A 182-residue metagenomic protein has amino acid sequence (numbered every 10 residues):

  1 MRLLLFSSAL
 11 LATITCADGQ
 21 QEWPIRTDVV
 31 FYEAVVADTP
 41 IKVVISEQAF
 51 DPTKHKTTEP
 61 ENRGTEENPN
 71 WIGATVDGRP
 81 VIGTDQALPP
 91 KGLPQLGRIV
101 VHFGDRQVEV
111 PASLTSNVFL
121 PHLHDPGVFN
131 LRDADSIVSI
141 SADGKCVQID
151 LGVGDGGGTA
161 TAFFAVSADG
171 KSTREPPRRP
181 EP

Functional and structural regions predicted by a protein language model:
L3-T13: Sec-dependent N-terminal signal peptides
C16-P182: Exposed acidic/polar residues on beta-strands and adjacent loops within beta-sheet cores, strongest in beta-propeller
